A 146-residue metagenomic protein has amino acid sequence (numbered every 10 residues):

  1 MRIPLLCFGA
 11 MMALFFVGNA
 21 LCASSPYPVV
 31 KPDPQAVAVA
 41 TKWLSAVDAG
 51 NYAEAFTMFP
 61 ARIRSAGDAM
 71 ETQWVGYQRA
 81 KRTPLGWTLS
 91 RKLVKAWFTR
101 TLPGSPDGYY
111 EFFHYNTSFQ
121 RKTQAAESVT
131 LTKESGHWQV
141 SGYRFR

Functional and structural regions predicted by a protein language model:
M1-F8: Bacterial N-terminal signal peptides that target proteins for export
P4, G18-A49: Short, low-complexity N-terminal intrinsically disordered segments enriched in polar/charged residues
F8-F16: Bacterial N-terminal signal peptides
K31-Q35, M58, A126: A general secondary-structure boundary signal
V37-A38, S45, A53-Y109: Short solvent-exposed beta->alpha transition segments
Y52-A53, H137: Internal amphipathic alpha-helical segments of the cytochrome P450 catalytic fold
V94-R146: Exposed beta-sheet edge and beta->alpha loop/turn motif
